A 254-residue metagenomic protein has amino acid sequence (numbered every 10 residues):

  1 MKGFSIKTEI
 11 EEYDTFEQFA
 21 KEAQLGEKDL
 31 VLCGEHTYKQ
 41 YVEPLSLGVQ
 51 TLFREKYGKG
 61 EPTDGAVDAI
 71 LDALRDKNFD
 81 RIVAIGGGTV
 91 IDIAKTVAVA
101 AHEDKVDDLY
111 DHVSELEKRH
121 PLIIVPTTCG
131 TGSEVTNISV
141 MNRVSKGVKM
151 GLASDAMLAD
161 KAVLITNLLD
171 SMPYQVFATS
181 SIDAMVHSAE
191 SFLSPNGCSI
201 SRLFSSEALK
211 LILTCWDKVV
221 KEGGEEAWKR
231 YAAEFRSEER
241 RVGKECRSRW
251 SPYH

Functional and structural regions predicted by a protein language model:
M1-R81: ATP/NTP phosphate-donor binding region
L32-C33, V125, G243, R249: Short hydrophobic segments within beta-strands
I70, I93-A98, S188-A189, I212-C215 (+1 more regions): Buried hydrophobic packing segments
I82-V90, R241-R247: Glycine-rich phosphate-binding loop
V90-E103, V135-T136: Short Gly/Thr/Asp-enriched flexible loops that form oxyanion-binding sites at enzyme active sites
E103-I200: A glycine/threonine-rich phosphate-anchoring loop and its flanking beta-alpha core in nucleotide/phosphate-binding
S194-R247: Active-site segments that bind and position negatively charged phosphate/pyrophosphate groups
